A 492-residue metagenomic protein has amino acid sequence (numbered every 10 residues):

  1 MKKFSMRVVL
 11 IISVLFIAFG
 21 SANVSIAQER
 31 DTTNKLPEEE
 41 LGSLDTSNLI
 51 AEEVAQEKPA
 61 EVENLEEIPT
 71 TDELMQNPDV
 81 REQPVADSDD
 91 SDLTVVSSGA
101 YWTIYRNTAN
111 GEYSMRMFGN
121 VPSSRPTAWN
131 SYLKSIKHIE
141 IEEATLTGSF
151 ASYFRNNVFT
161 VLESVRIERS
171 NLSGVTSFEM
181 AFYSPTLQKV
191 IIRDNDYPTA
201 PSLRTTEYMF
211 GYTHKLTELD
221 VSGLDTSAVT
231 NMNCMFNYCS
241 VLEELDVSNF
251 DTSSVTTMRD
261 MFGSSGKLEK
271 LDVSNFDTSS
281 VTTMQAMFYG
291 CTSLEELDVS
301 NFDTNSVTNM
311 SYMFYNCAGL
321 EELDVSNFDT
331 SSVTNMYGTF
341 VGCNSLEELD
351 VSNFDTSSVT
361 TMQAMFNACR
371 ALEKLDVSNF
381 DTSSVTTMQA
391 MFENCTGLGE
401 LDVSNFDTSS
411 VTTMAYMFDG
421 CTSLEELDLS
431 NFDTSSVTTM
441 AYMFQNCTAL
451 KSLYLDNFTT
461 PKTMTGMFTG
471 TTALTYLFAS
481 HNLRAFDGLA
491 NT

Functional and structural regions predicted by a protein language model:
K2-L15, F19-G174, E179, P185-R204 (+6 more regions): N-terminal capping/linker segments that flank leucine-rich repeat
L15, P37, Q285, F392-N394 (+1 more regions): N-terminal start and proteolytic maturation junction detector
L15-A18, V54, K58, E66 (+12 more regions): N-terminal regions of proteins, emphasizing targeting and processing segments when present
E112-N120, K134-L146, F159-T176, P185-R204 (+11 more regions): Structural signature of tandem-repeat unit edges
N157, A181-P185, M209, T213 (+18 more regions): Serine/threonine-enriched low-complexity regions in disordered or flexible coil/loop segments
E179, E207, N233, R259-D260 (+8 more regions): Register-specific detector for alpha-helical tandem repeat solenoids, activating on a conserved position within each
